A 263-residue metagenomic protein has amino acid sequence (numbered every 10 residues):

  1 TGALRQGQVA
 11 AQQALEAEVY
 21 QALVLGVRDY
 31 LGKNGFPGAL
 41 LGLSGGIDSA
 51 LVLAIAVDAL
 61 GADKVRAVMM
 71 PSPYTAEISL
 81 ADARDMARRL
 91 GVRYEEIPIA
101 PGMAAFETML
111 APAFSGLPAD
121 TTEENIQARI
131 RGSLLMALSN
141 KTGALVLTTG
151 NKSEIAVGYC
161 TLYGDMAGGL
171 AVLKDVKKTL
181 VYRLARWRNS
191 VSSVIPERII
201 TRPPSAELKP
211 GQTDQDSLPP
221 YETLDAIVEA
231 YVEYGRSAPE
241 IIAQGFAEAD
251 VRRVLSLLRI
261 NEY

Functional and structural regions predicted by a protein language model:
G2-S44, S49-Y263: ATP/NTP-dependent adenylation/nucleotidyl-transfer catalytic domains that generate, transfer, or process NMP-activated
